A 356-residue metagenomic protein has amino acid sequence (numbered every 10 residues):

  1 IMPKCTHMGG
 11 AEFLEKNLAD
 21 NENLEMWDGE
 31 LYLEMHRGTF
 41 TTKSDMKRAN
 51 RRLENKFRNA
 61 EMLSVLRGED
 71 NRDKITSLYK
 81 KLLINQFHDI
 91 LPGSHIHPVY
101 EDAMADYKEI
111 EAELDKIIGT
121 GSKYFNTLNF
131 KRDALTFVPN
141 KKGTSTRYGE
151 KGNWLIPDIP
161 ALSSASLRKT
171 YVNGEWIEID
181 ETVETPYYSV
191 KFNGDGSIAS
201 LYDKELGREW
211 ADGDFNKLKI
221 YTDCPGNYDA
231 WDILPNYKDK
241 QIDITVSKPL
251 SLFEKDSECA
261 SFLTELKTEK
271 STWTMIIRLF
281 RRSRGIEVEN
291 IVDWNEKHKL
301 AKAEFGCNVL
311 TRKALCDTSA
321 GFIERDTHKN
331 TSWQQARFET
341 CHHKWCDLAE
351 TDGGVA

Functional and structural regions predicted by a protein language model:
I1, D20-N23, P139-N140, E304-L310: Short secondary-structure boundary/capping segments
I1-G119, F125-T127, I156-P160, R168-Y171 (+1 more regions): Active-site and substrate-binding clefts of carbohydrate-active enzymes
R72-T76, I84-E304, T327-S332: Catalytic and substrate-binding regions of extracellular carbohydrate-active enzymes, especially polysaccharide lyases
P139-G149, V309-A320: Solvent-exposed beta-hairpin/edge-strand motifs
E287-I291, K302-C307, S319-A320, H342-C346: Short, well-ordered alpha-helical packing segments
